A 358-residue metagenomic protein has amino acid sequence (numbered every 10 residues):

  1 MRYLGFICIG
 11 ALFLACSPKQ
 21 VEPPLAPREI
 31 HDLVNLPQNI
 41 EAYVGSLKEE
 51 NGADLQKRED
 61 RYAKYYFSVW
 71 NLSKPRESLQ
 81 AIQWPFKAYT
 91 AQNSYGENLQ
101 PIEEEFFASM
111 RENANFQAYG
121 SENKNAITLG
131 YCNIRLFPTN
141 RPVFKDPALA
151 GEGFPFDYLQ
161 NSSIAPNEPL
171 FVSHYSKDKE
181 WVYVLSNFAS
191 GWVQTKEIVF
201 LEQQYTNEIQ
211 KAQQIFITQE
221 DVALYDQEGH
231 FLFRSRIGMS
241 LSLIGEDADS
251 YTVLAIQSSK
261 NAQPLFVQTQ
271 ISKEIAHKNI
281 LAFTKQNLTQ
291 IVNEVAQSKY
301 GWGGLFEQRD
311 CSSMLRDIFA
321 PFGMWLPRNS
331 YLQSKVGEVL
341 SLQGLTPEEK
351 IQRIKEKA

Functional and structural regions predicted by a protein language model:
R2-I9: Sec-dependent signal peptide recognition, specifically the positively charged N-region followed immediately by
L14-A15: C-terminal motif of bacterial Sec signal peptides marking the signal peptidase cleavage site
Q20-P147, G151-P155, S162-A165, P169-F171 (+5 more regions): Boundary regions of SH3-family modules and the immediately adjacent low-complexity/disordered segments in eukaryotic
D157, Q227-E228, E274-N279, Q297-F306: Second-shell loop/turn segments in exported
S163, P327-A358: ...with weaker cross-activation on analogous glycine-rich loops/strands in unrelated enzymes
Q214-H230, L241, Q308-C311, D317-F319: Extended non-catalytic domains of envelope/secretory-pathway proteins
V292, W302-Q333: Active-site nucleophilic cysteine motif
